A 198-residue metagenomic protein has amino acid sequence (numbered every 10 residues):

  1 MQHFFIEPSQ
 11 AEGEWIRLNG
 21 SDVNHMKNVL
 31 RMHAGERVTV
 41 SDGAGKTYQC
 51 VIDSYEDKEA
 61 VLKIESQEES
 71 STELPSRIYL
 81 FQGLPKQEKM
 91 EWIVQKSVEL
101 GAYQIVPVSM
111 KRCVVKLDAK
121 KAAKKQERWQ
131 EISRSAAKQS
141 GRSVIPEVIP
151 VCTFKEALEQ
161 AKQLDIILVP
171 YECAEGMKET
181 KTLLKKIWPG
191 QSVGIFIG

Functional and structural regions predicted by a protein language model:
M1-E69: N-terminal positively charged helical leader segments and presequences
Q2, E12-E14, A34-E36, K46-Y48 (+6 more regions): A generic structural signal for short beta-strands and their flanking turns/coil linkers
A11-E12, T153-L158, E175-K178: A short acidic, often aromatic-flanked loop/helix-cap motif at beta-alpha or helix-coil junctions that lines enzyme
S71-V169: RNA substrate-binding interface of SAM-dependent RNA methyltransferases
A157-K162, T180-W188: Short amphipathic alpha-helix with an adjacent loop that forms part of the alpha/beta core around
K185-G198: A glycine-rich beta-strand to alpha-helix segment that forms a phosphate/ribose-binding loop at ligand/cofactor sites
